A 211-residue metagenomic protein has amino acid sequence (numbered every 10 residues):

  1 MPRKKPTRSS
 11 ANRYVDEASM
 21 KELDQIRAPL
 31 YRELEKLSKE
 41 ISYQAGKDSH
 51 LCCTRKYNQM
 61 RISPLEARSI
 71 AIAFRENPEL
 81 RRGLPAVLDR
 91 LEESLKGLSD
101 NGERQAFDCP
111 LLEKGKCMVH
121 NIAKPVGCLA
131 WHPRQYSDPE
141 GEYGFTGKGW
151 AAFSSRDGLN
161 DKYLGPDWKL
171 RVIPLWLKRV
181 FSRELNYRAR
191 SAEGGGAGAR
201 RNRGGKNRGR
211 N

Functional and structural regions predicted by a protein language model:
M1-N211: Short loop/turn segments that flank or connect secondary-structure elements
